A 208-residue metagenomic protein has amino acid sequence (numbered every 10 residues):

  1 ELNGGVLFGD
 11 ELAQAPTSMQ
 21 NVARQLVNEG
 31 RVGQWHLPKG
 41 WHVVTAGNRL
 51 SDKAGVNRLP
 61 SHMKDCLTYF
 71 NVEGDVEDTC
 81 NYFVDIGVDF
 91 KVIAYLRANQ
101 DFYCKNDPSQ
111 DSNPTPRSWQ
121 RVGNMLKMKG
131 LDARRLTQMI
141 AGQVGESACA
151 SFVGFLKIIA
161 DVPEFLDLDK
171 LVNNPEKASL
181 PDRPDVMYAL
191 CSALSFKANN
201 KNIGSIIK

Functional and structural regions predicted by a protein language model:
E1-K208: C-terminal regulatory/interaction module of P-loop NTP-utilizing enzymes
